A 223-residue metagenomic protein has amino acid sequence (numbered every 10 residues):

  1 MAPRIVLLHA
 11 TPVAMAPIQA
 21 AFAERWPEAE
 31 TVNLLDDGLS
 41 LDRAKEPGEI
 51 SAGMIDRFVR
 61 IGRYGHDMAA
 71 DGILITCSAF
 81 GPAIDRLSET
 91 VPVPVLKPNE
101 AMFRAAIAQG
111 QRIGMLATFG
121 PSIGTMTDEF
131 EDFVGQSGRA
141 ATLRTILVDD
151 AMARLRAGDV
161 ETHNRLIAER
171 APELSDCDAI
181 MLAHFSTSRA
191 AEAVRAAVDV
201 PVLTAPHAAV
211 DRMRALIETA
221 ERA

Functional and structural regions predicted by a protein language model:
M1-A223: Non-catalytic structural scaffold of enzyme domains
